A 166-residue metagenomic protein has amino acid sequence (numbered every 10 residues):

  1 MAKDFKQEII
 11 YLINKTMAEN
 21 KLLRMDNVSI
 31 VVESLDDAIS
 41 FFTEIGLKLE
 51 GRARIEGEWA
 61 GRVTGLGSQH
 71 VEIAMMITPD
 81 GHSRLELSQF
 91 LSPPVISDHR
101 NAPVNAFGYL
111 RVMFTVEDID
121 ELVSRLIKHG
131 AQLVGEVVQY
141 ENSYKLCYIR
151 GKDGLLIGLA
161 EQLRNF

Functional and structural regions predicted by a protein language model:
A2-D4, E8: Acidic, Ala/Val/Gly-enriched low-complexity intrinsically disordered segments
I9-I39, K48-G51, Y109-F114, L163-F166: N-terminal beta-strand motif that seeds the catalytic metal site of vicinal oxygen chelate
R24-E33, A74-L91, D98-R125, K145-R150 (+1 more regions): Vicinal oxygen chelate
V31-H82, K128, C147: Core segments of cupin and vicinal oxygen chelate
K48-A60, V137-Y140, E161-F166: Conserved catalytic-core motifs of GNAT/GCN5-like acyltransferases
L66-S68, V138-E141: Short loop/turn motifs at secondary-structure junctions and domain boundaries
Q89-P93, E161-R164: Acetyl-CoA-dependent GNAT
